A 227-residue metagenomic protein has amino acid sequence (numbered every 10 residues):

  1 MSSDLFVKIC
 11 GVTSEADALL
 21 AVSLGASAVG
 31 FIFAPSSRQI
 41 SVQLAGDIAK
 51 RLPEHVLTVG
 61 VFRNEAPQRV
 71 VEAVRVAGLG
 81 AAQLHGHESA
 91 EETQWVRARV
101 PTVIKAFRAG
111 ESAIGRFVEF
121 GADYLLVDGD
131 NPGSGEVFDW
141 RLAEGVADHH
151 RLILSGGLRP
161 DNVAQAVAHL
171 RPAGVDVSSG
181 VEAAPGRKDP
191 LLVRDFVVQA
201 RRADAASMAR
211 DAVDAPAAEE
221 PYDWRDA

Functional and structural regions predicted by a protein language model:
M1-A227: Conserved N-terminal beta1-alpha1 strand-loop-helix module at the mouth
